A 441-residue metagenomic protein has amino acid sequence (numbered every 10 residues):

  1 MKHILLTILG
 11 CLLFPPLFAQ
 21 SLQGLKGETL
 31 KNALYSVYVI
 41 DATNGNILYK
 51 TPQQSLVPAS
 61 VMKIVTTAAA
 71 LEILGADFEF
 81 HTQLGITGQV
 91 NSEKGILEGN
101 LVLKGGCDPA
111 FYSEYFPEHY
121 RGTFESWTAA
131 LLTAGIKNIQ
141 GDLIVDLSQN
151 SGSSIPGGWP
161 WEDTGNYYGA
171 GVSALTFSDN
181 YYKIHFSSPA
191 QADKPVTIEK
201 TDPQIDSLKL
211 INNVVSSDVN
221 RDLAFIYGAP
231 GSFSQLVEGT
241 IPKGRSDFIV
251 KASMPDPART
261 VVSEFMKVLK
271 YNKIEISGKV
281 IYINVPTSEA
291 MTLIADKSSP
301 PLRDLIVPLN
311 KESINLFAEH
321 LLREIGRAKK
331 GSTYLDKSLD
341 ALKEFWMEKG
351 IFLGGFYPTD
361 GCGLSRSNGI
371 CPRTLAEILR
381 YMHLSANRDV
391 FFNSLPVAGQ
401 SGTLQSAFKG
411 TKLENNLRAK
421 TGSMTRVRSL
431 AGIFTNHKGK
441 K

Functional and structural regions predicted by a protein language model:
M1-S21: Bacterial Sec-dependent N-terminal signal peptides
F18-S55, H81, A129-G135: Beta-lactamase-like hydrolase cores
L25, I73-L353: Conserved serine DD-peptidase/penicillin-binding transpeptidase domain and beta-lactam-recognizing active-site
L34-V37, I306, A318, K343 (+1 more regions): Short glycine-rich loop/turn motifs
A42-T43, P189, H437: Short, ordered coil/turn segments that flank beta-strands lining enzyme active or ligand-binding pockets
L48-K50, G122, E312, L322-K441: Small-residue-rich helix-loop
Y49-V65, A69, I73: Short active-site loop at a secondary-structure junction that contains or immediately precedes the catalytic residue(s)
I64-A69, T260, E264, R373-E377: Short amphipathic alpha-helical face segments that pack within enzyme cores and frequently flank/anchor catalytic
